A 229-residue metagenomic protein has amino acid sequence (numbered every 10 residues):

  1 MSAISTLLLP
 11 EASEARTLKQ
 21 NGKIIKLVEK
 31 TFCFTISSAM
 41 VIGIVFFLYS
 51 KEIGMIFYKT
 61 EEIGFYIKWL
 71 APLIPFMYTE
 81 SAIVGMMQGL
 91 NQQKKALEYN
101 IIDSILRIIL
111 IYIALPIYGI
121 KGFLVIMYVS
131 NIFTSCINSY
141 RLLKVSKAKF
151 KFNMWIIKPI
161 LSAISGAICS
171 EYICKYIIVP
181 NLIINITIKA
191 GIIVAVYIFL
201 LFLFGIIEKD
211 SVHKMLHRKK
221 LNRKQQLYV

Functional and structural regions predicted by a protein language model:
M1-F32, M86-G89: Helix-loop junctions and terminal segments of transmembrane helices in multi-pass membrane transport/translocation
S2-T6, L48, F65-N91, K95-L115 (+3 more regions): Short runs within selected transmembrane alpha-helices of multi-pass transporters and secretion channels
I25-M77, I108-Y112: Alpha-helical transmembrane segments of multi-pass membrane transport and lipid-handling proteins
Y49-G54, Y58-T60, N91-Q92, A114-G119 (+3 more regions): Short helix-capping/hinge motifs at transmembrane helix termini and TM-loop junctions
I101-I108, I157-A167, L221-Q225: Small-residue-rich segments of transmembrane alpha-helices in multi-pass membrane proteins, especially helix faces
I111-Y112, A163-V179: Hydrophobic alpha-helical transmembrane segments in multi-pass integral membrane proteins
K144-N153, V179-P180: Membrane-interface helix-boundary motifs at transmembrane edges
E171-V229: Membrane-proximal transmembrane or re-entrant/amphipathic helices at the cytosolic face
